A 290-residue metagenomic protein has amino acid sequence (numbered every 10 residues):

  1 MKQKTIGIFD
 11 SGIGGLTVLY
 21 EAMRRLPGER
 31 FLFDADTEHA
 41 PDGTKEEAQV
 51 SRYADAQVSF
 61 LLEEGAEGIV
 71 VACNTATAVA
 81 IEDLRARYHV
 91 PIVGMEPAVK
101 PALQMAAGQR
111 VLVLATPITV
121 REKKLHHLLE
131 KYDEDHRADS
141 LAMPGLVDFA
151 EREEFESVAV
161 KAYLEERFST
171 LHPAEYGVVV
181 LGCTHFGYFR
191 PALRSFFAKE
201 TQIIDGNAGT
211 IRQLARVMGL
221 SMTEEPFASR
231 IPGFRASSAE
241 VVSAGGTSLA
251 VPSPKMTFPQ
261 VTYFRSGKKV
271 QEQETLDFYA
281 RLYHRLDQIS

Functional and structural regions predicted by a protein language model:
M1-S290: Non-catalytic structural scaffold of enzyme domains
